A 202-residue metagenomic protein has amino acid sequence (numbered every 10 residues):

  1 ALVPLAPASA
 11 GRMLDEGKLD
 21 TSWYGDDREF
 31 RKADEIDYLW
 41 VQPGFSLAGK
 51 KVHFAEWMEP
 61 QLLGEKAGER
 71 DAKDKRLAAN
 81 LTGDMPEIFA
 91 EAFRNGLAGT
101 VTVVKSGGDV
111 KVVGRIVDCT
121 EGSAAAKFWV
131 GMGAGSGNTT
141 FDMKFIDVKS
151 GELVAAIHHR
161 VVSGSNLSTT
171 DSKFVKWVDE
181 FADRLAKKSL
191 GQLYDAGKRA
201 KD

Functional and structural regions predicted by a protein language model:
L2-P7: Hydrophobic h-region of N-terminal signal peptides that target proteins for export in Gram-negative bacteria
S9-E87, G191-D202: A structural "domain/chain start" motif
W57-L63, C119-E121, H159-G164: Short connector loops/turns at beta-strand edges and beta->alpha or beta->beta junctions
A72-L77, A134, K149-Y194: Short secondary-structure boundary motifs at beta->alpha junctions and helix caps
T82, P86, A90, R94 (+2 more regions): Extracytoplasmic/secreted envelope proteins and their assembly/folding machinery, especially bacterial periplasmic
A92, G96-T100, K188, Q192-A196 (+1 more regions): Solvent-exposed amphipathic alpha-helical surface segments
N95-L153, S163-S172: Surface-exposed short loop/turn segments
